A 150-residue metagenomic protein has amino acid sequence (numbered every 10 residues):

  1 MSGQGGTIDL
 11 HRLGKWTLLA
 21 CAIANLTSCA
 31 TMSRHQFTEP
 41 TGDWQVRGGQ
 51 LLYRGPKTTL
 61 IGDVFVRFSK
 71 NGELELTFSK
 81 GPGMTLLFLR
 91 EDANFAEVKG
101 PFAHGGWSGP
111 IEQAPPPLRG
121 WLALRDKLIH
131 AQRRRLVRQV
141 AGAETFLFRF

Functional and structural regions predicted by a protein language model:
M1-C29: Sec-dependent bacterial lipoprotein signal peptides
G5, R12-L13, A114, D126 (+1 more regions): Positively charged, low-complexity intrinsically disordered regions
L26-W44: Bacterial Sec signal peptide processing site at the extreme N-terminus
T31, K57-T59, E97-G105, R125-F150: Non-transmembrane domains of secretory- and envelope-associated proteins
W44-L86, Q132-A141, T145: Post-signal-peptide N-terminal segment of Sec-exported extracytoplasmic proteins
E73-D126: An acidic-aromatic
